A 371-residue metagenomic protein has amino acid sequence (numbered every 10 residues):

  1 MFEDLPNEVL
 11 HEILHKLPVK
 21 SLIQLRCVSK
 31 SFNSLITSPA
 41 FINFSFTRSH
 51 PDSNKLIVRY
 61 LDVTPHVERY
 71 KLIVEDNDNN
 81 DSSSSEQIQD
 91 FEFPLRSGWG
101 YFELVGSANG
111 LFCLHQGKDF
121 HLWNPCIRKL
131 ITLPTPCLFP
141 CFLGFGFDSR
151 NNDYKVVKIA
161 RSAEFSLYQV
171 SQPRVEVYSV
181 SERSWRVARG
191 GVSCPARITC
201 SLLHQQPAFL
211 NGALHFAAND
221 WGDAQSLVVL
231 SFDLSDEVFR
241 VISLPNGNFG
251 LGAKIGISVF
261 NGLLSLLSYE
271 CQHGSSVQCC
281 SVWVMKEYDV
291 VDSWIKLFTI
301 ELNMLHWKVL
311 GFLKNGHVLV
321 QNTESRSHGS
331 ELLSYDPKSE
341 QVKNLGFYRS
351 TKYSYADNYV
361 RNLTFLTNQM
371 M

Functional and structural regions predicted by a protein language model:
M1-M371: N-terminal entry/capping and adjacent linker segments that precede and initiate structured domains
